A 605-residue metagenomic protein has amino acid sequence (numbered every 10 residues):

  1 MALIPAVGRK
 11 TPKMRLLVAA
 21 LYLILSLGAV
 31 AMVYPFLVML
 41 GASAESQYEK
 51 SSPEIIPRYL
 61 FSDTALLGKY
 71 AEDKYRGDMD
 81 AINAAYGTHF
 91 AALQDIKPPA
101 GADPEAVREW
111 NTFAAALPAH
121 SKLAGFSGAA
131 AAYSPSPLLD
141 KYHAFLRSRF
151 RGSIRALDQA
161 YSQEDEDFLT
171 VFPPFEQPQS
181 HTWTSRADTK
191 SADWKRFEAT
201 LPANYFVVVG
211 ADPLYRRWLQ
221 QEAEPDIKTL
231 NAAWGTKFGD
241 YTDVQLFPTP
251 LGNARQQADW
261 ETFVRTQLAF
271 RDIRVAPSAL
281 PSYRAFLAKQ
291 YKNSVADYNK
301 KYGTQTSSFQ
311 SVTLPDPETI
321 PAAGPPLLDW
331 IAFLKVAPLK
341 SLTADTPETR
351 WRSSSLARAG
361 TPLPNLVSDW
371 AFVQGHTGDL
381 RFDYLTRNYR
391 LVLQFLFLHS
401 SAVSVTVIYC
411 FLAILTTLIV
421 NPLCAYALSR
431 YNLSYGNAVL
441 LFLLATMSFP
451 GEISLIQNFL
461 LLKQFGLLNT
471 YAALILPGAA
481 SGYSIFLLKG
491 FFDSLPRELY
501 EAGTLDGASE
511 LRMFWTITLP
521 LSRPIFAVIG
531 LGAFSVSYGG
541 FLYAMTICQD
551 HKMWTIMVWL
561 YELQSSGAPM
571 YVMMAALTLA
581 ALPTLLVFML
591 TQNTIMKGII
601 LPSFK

Functional and structural regions predicted by a protein language model:
M1-V7: N-terminal Lys/Arg-rich, disordered targeting/topogenic segments
R9-M14, V18-R58, D73, A357-K605: A structural signal for multi-pass alpha-helical bundles of membrane permease subunits that mediate small-molecule
E54, Y59-R387: Polysaccharide-binding and catalytic clefts of secreted carbohydrate-active enzymes
